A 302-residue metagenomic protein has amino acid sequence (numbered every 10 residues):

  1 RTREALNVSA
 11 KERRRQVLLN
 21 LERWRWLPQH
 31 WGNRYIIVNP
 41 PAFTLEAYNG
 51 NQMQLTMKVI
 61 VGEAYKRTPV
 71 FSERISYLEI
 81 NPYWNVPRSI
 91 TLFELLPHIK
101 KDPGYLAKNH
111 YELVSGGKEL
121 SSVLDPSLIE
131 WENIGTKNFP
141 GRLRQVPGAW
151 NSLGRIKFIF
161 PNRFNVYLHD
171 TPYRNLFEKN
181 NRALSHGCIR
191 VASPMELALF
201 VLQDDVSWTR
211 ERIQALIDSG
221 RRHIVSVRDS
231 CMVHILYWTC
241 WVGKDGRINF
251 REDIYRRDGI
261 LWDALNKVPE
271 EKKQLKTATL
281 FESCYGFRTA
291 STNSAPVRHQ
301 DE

Functional and structural regions predicted by a protein language model:
R1-E302: Well-ordered beta-sheet/strand-loop patches within structured domains
